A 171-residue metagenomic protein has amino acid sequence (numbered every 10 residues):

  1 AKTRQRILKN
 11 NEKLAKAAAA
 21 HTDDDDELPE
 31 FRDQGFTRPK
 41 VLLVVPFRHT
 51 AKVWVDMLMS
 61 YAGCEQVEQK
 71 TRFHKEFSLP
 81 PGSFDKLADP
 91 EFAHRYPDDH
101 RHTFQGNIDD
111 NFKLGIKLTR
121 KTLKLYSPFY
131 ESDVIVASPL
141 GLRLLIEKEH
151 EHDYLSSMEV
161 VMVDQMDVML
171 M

Functional and structural regions predicted by a protein language model:
A1-D24, Q34-G35, L42, E159-M171: ASCE RecA-like P-loop NTPase motor cores that couple ATP hydrolysis to mechanical translocation on nucleic acids
I7, K16-A17, D24-R101: Conserved Walker A/P-loop ATP-binding site and its immediately adjacent core in helicase/helicase-like ATPase domains
D33-F36, N107, Y126-F129, E151-L155: Conserved catalytic network of the ASCE P-loop NTPase/AAA+ motor domain
P39-F47, K113-K117, V160-V163: Extended hydrophobic secondary-structure segments that form protein cores and membrane-embedded regions
R48-T50, T119-L123, L140-L144, D167-V168: Conserved beta-strand elements of beta-rich interaction domains across eukaryotes, especially beta-propellers
V53-V55, V67, Y126-S127, L145-I146 (+1 more regions): Intrinsically disordered, low-complexity regions enriched in proline, serine, glycine and charged residues
K75-G141: Inter-Walker segment of RecA-like/P-loop motor cores
S132-L144, E149-M171: SF2 helicase catalytic motif II
